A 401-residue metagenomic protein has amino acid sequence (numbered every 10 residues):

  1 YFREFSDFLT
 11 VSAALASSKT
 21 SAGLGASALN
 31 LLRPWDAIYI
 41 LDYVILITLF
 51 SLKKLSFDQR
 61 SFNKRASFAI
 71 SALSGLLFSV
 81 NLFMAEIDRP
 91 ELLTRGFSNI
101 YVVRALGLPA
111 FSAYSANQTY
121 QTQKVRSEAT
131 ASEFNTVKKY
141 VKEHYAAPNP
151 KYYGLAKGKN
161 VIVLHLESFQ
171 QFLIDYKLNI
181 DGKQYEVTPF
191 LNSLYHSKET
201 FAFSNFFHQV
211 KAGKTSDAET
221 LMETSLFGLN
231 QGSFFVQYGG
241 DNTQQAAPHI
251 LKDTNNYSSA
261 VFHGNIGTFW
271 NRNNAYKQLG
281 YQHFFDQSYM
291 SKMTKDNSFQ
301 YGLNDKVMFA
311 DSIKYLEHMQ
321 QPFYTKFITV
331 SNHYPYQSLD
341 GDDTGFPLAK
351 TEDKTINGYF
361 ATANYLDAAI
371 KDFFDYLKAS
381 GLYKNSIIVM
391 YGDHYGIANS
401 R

Functional and structural regions predicted by a protein language model:
Y1-N117: Transmembrane and membrane-interface helices of multi-pass, inner-membrane envelope-modifying transferases
F2-S12, R33, R126-E133, A246 (+1 more regions): A diffuse structural propensity rather than consistent per-protein peaks
F111-S127, Q300: Terminal domain-start segments
K124-H144: Helix-hairpin-helix/helix-loop-helix acidic hairpins
K139-R401: Solvent-exposed soluble domains appended to multi-pass membrane proteins
